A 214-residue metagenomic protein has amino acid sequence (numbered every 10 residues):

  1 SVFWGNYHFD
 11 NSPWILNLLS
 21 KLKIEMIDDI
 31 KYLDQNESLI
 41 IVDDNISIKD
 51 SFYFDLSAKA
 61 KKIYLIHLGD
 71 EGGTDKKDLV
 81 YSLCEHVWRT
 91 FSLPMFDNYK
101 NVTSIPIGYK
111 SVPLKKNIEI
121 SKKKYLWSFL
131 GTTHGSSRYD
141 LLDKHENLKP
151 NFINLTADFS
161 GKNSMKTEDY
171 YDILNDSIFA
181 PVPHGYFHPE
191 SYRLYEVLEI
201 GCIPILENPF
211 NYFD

Functional and structural regions predicted by a protein language model:
S1-D214: Nucleotide-sugar donor-binding catalytic core of glycosyltransferases
